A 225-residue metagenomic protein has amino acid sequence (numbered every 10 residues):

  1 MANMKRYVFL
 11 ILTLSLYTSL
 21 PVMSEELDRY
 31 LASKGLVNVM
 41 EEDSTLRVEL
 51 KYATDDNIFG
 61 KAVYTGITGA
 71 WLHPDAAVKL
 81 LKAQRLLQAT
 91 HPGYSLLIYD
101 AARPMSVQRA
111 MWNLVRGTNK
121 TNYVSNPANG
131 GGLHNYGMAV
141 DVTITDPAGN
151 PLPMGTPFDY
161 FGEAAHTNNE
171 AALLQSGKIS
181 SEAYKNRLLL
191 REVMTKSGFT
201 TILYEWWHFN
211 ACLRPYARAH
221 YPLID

Functional and structural regions predicted by a protein language model:
M1-Y7: Positively charged n-region of N-terminal signal peptides that target proteins for export
A2, Y204-E205: Short, low-complexity intrinsically disordered segments
F9-Y17: Bacterial N-terminal signal peptides
L20-A101, M111-Y204, L213-D225: Extracytoplasmic cell-surface/polysaccharide-interacting catalytic and binding patches
P104: Segments that shape or occlude catalytic/ligand-binding pockets
V107: Short, well-ordered surface patches within globular domains
F209: Conserved metal-phosphate-binding beta-hairpin within the catalytic cores of diverse ATP-dependent phosphoryl-transfer
